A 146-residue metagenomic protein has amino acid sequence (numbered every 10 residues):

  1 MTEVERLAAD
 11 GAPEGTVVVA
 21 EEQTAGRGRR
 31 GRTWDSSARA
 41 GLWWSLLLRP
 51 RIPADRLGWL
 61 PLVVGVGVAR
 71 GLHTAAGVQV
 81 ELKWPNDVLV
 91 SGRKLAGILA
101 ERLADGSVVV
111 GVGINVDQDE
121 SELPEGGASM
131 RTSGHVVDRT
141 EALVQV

Functional and structural regions predicted by a protein language model:
M1-G77: N-terminal lobe of the biotin/lipoate ligase/transferase fold
A54-G58, L62-V80, V90-V146: Long, positively charged amphipathic alpha-helical accessory segments at protein N-termini or as interdomain linkers
K83: Gly/Ser-rich oxyanion-binding loop with an adjacent helix/lid that shapes the negatively charged ligand pocket
